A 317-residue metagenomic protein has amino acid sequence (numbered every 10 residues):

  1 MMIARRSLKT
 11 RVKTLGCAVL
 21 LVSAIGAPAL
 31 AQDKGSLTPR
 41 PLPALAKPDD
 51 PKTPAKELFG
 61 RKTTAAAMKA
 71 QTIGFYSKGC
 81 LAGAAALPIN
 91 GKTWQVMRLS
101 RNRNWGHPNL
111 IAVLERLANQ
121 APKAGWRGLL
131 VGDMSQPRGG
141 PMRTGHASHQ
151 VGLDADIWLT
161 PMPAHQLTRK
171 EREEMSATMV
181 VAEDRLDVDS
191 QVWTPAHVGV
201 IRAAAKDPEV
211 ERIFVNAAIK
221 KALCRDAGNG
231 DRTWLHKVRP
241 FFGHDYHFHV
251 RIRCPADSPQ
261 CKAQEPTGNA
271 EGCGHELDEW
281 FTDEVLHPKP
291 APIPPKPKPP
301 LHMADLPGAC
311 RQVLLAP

Functional and structural regions predicted by a protein language model:
I3-C17: Bacterial N-terminal signal peptides that target proteins for export
G16-A24: Bacterial N-terminal signal peptides
A27-A31: Sec/Tat signal peptide C-region and signal peptidase I cleavage site
Q32-D50, E171-P317: Catalytic cores and adjacent binding grooves of peptidoglycan-active enzymes
G35-I73: Solvent-exposed N-terminal domain segments of exported/luminal and surface proteins
A55-T64, V113-G145, F214-K237: Extended, low-complexity, intrinsically disordered C-terminal regulatory tails of eukaryotic serine/threonine kinases
A65-G132, W193-V200, D207-V210: Active-site acidic/histidine clusters and adjacent loop/turn architecture that either coordinate catalytic ions
K123, Q136-S190, V250: Acidic/His-rich structured neighborhood in mature extracellular/periplasmic domains
